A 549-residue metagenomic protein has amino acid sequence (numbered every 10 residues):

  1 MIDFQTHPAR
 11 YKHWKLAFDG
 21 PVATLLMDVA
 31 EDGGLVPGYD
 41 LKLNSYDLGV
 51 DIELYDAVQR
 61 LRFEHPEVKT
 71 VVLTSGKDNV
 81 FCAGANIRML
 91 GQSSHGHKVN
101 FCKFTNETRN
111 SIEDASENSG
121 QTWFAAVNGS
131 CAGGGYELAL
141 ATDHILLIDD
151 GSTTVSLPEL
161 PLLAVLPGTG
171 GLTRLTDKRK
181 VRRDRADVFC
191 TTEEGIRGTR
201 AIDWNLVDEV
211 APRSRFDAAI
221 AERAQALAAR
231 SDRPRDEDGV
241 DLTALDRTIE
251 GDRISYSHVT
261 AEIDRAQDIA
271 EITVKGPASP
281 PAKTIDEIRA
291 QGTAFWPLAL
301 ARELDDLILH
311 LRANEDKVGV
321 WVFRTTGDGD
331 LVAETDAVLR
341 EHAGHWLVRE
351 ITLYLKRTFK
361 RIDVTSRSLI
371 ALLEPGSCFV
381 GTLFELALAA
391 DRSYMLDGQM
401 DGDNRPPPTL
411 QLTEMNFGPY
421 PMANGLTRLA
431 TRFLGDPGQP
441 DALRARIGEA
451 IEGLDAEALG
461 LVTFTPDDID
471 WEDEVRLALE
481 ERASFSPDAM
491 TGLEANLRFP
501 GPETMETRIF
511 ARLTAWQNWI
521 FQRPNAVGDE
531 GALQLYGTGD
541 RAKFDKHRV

Functional and structural regions predicted by a protein language model:
M1-E53, A57-K69, S75-A83, M89 (+10 more regions): C-terminal alpha-helix plus adjacent terminal tail
Q5-T6, D114-E117, K360-D363, T431-G435: Short, conserved catalytic or adaptor-binding loops enriched in Gly and charged residues
T70, Q121-T122, S368, T409: Proline-centered loop/turn at the N-terminus of a beta-strand
G76, N128-S130, D143-H144, D150-G151 (+7 more regions): An acidic- and aromatic-residue-enriched active-site/binding cleft used to recognize and process polar
G84-G96, N100-T122, V127-H144, I148-R200 (+3 more regions): Hydrophobic, small-residue-rich alpha-helical packing segments that form membrane-like cores
N118-G120, V181, D203, V364-S368 (+2 more regions): Short, surface-exposed connector motifs at secondary-structure boundaries
A132-A186, V380-A442: CoA-thioester-processing core
